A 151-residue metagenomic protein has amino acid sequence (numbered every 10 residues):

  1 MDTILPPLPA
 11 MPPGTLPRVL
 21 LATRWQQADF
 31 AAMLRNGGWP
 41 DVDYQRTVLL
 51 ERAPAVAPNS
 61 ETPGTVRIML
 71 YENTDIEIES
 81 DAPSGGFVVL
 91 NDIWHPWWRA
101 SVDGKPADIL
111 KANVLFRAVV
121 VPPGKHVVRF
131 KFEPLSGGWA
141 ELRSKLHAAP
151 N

Functional and structural regions predicted by a protein language model:
M1-S60: Catalytic cores of secreted or luminal carbohydrate-active enzymes
R46-N151: Active-site-proximal, structured, solvent-exposed surfaces of multi-pass membrane proteins that position macromolecular
